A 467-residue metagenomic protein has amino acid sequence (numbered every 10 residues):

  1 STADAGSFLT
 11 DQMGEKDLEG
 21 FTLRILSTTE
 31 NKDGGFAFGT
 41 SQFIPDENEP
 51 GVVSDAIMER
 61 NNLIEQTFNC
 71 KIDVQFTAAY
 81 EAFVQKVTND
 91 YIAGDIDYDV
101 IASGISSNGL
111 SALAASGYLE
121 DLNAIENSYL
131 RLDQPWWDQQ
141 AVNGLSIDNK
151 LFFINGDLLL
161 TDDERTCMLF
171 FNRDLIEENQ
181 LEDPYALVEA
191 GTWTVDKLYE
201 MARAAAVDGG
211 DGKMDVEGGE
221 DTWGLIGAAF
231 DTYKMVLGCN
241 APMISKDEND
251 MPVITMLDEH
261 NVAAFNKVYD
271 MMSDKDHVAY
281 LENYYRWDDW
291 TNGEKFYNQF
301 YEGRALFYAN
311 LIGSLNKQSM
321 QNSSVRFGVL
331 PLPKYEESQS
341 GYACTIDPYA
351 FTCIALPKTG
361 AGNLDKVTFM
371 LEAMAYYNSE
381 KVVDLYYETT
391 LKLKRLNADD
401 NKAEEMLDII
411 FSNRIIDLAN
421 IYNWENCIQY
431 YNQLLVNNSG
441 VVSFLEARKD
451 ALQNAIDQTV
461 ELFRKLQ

Functional and structural regions predicted by a protein language model:
S1-A115, S439, L445-Q467: Conserved N-terminal structural module of periplasmic/extracytoplasmic solute-binding proteins
G6-F21, G34-F36, A78-E81, N108-C167 (+1 more regions): Hinge/lid segment of periplasmic solute-binding proteins
R24-L26, D95-I101, I147-L169, E177 (+1 more regions): Extracytoplasmic/periplasmic solute-binding protein
Y98-S103, Y301, A305-N310: Paired acidic/hydrophobic, glycine-rich loop segments that form the ligand-binding mouth/hinge of periplasmic-binding
A124-P135, V216, P242-A263, E337-C344: Short, solvent-exposed loop/beta-turn-alpha elements that line the ligand-binding surface or hinge of extracytoplasmic
Y199-A202, I244-D289: Glycine-centered hinge/linker elements that transmit conformational signals in sensory and ligand-binding systems
M320-L391: Extracytoplasmic/periplasmic substrate-recognition and gating elements
K358-T368, N378-Q467: Conserved C-terminal helix/tail region of periplasmic/extracytoplasmic solute-binding proteins
